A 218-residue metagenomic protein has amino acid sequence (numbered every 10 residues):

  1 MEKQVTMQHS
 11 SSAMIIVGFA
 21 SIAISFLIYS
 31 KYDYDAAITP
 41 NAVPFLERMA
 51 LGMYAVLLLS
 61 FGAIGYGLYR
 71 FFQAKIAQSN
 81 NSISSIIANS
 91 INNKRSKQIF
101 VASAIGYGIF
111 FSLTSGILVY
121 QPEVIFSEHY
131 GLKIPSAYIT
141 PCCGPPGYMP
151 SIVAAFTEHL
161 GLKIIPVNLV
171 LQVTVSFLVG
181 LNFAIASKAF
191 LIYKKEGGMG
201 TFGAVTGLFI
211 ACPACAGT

Functional and structural regions predicted by a protein language model:
M1-G197: Secretory/periplasmic and organellar redox-cofactor proteins
I22-Y29, G200-T218: Functional transmembrane helices that embed catalytic/metal-coordinating motifs
